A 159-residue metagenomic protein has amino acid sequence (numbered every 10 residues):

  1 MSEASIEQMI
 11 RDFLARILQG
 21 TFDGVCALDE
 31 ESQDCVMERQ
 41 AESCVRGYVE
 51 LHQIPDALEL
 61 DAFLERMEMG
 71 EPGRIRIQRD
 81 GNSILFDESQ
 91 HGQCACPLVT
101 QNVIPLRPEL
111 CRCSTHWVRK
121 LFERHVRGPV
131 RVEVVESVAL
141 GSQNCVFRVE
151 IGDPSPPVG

Functional and structural regions predicted by a protein language model:
M1-E109, V130-V132, V138, S142 (+1 more regions): N-terminal accessory segment detector
R107-R127: Active-site helix/loop of acyl-thioester processing domains in fatty-acid/polyketide metabolism, spanning hotdog-fold
C145: Change "...and in nucleic-acid phosphodiester-cleaving endonucleases..." to "...and in nucleic-acid processing enzymes
